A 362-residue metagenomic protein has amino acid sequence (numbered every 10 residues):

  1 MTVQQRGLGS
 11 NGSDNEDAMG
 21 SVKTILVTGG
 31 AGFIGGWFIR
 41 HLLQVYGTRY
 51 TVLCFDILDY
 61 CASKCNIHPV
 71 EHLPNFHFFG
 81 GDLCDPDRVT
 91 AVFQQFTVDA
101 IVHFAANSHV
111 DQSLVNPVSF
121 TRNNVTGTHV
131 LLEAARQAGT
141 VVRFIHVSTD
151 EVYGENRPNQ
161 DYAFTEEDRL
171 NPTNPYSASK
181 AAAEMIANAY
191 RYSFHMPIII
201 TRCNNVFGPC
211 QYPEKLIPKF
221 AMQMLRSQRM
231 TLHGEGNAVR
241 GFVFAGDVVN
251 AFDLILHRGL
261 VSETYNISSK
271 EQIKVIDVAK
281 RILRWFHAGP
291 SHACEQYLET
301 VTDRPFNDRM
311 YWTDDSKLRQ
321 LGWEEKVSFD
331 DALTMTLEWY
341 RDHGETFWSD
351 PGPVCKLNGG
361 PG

Functional and structural regions predicted by a protein language model:
M1-V206, M335, D342-T346, L357-G362: N-terminal Rossmann-like NAD(P)+-binding domain of SDR-like oxidoreductases, especially those catalyzing
V3, G81, M224-G362: C-terminal substrate-binding subdomain of Rossmann-fold SDR/epimerase-dehydratase oxidoreductases
L42, Y190, K219-Q223, A251-I255: A short, amphipathic alpha-helix embedded in the catalytic core of nucleotide-handling enzymes
S63, H109, T149, Q160 (+4 more regions): Activation loop
D87, D99, D111, V118 (+9 more regions): Residues in well-ordered alpha-helical elements
I145, V152-Q160, H195, Q211 (+2 more regions): Proline-centered turn/helix-capping motifs that create local helix->coil transitions or kinks
A182, I186, Y190, F220 (+2 more regions): Hydrophobic alpha-helix immediately C-terminal to the catalytic Tyr-X-X-X-Lys motif of short-chain
